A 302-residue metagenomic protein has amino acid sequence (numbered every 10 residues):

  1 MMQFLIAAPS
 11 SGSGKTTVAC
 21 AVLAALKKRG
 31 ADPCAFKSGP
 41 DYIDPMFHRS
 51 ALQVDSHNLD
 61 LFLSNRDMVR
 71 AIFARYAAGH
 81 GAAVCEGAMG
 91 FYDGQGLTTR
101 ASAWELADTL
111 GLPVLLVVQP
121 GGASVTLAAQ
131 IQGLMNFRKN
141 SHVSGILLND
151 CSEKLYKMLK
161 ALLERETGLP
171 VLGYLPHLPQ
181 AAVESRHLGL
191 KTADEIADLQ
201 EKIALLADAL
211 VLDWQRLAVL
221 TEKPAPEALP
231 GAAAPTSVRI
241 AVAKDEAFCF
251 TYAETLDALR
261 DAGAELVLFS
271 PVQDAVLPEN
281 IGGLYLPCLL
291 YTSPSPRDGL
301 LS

Functional and structural regions predicted by a protein language model:
M1-M2, A233-R239: A short, charged/proline- and glycine-enriched loop that marks the coil->beta-strand transition at the N-terminal
M2-L110, V118-G145, D150-K157: ATP-dependent carboxylate-amine ligase catalytic core
V22, L26-K27, L163, L259-R260: Hydrophobic alpha-helical packing residues
K37-S38, V171-P179, E265-V272: Beta-strand->loop->alpha-helix junctions that form or flank phosphate-binding loops in nucleotide-handling enzymes
V125-P230: Internal gly/pro-rich beta-alpha loop/helix module that stabilizes soluble enzyme cofactors or their anionic handles
R239-A243, A247-P287: Phosphate-binding active sites in nucleotide-utilizing proteins
Y291-D298: Conserved small/polar residues in nucleotide/adenosyl-binding loops
